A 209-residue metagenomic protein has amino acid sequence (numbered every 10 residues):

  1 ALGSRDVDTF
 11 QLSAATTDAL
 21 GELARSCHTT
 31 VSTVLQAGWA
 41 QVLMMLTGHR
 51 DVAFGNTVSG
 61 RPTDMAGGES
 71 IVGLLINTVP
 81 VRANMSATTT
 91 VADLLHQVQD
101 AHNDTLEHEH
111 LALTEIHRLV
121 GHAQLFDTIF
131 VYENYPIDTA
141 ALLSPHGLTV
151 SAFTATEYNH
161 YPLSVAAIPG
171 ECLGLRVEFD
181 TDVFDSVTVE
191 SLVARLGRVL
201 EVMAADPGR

Functional and structural regions predicted by a protein language model:
L2-D6, L23-Q36, A40, M45-A152 (+2 more regions): His-Asp-centered acyl/peptidyl-transfer active-site segments
G3-T17: DNA breakage-rejoining catalytic core of tyrosine-based enzymes
T9-Q11, R82-N84, A166, E178: Generic structural detector for well-ordered beta-strands
V31, A166-S186: Histidine-centered acyl-transfer/condensation active-site motif and its immediate structural neighborhood
P145-E171: Low-complexity, glycine/alanine/valine/leucine- and proline-rich hydrophobic stretches
V189: Conserved functional hotspot residues or short segments at active or partner-binding sites across diverse domains
L192-R195: Short conserved active-site loop signatures built around small residues
V202-R209: AMP-binding/adenylate-forming catalytic domain of the ANL superfamily
